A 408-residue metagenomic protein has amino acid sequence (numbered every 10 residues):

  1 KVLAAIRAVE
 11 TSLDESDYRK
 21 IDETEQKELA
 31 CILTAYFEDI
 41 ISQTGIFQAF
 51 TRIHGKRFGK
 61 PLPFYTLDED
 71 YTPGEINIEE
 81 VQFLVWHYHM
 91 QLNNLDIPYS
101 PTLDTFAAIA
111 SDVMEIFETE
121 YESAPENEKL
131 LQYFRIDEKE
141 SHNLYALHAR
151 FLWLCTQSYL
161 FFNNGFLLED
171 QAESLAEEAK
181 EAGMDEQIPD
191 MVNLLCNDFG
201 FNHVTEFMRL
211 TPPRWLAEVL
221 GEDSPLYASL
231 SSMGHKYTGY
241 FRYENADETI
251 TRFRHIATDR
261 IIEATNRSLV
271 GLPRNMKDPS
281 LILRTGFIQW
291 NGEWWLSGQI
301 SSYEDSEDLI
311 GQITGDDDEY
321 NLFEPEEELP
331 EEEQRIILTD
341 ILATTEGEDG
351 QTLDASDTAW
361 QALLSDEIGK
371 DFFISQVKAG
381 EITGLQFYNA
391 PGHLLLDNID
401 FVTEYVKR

Functional and structural regions predicted by a protein language model:
K1-K236, Q289-R408: Mixed-charge, low-complexity intrinsically disordered regions
S231-E248: Structural detector for short beta-strands of small beta-barrel domains
R242-N245, F287, L296-S297: A structural signal for short, hydrophobic beta-strand segments that form beta-sheets in beta-rich/all-beta domains
T249-R254: Short aromatic-glycine-enriched beta-strand elements
I256-T258: Short coil/turn segments at secondary-structure boundaries
R260-S268: A short macromolecule-binding patch
R267-G286: Short nucleic-acid-contacting surface segments enriched for D/E, G, S/T with interspersed K/R
